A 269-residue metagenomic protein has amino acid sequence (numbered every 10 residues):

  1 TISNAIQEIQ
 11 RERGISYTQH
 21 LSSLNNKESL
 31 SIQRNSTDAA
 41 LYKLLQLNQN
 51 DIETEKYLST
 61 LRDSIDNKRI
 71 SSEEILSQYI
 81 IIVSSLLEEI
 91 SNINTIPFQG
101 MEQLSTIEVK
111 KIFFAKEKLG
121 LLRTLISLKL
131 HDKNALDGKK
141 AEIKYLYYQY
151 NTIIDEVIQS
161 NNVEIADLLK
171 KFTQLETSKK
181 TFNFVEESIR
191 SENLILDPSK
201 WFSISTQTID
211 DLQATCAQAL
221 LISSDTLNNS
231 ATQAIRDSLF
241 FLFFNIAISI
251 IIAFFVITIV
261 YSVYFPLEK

Functional and structural regions predicted by a protein language model:
T1-S249, A253-F265: Hydrophobic alpha-helical segments
